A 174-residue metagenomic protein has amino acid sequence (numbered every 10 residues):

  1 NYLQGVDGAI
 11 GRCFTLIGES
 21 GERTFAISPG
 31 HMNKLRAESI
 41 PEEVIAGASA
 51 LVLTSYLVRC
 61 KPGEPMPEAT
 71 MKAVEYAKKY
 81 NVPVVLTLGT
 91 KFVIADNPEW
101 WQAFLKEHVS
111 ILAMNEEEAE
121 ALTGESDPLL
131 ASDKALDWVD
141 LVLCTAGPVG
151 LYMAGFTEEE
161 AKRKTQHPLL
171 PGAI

Functional and structural regions predicted by a protein language model:
Y2-I174: Ribokinase/PfkB-type carbohydrate-kinase core domain
